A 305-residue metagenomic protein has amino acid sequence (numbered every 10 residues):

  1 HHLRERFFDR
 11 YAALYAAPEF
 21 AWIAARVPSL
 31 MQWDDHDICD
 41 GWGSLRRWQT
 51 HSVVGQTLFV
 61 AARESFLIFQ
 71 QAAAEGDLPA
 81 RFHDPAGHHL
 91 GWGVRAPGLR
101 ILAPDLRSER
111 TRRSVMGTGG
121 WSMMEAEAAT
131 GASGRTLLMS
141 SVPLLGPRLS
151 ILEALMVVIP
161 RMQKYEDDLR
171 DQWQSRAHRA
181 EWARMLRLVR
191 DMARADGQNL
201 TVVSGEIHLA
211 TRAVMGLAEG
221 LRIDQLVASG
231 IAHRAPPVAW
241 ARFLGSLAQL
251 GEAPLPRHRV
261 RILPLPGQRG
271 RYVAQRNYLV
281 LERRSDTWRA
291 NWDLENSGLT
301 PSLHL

Functional and structural regions predicted by a protein language model:
H1-L305: Metal-dependent phosphoester/phosphodiester hydrolase catalytic core
